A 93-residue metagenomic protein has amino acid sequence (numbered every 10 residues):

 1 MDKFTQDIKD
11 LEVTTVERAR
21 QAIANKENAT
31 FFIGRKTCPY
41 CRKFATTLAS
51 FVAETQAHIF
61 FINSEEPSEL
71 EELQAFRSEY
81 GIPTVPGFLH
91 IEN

Functional and structural regions predicted by a protein language model:
M1-A19: N-terminal "domain-start" segment that seeds a small globular fold
D7, F32, K36, S64 (+1 more regions): Conserved short-loop catalytic and cofactor-binding motifs
L11, P39-Y40, E65-S68: Residues that cap or flank secondary-structure elements
V16-H58: Local sequence-structure signature of Cys/Sec-based thiol-disulfide redox active-site neighborhoods
H58-N93: Thioredoxin-like thiol-disulfide oxidoreductase module
